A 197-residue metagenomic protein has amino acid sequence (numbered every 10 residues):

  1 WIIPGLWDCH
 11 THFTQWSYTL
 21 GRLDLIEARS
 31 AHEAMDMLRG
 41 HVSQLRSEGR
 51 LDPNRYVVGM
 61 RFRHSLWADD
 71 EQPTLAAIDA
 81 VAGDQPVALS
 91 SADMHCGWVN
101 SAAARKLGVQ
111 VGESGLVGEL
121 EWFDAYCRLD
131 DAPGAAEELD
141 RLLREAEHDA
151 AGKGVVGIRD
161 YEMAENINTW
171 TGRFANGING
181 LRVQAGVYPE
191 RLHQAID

Functional and structural regions predicted by a protein language model:
W1-D197: Divalent metal-binding segments
